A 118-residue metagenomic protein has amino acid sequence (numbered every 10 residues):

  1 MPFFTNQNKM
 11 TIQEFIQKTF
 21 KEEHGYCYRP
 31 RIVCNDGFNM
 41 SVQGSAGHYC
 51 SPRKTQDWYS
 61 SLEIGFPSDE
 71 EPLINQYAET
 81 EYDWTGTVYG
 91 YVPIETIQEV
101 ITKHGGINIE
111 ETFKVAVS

Functional and structural regions predicted by a protein language model:
M1-K9: Short, Lys/Arg-enriched N-terminal segments with co-localized hydrophobic residues within the first ~10-30 amino acids
F4-T5, I16, P67, K114: Compositionally biased, low-structure terminal segments
I12-F20: Short, Gly/Pro- and small/polar-rich lid/capping loops
K21-W58: Amphipathic, interaction-prone secondary-structure segments
G25, G37, G44-G47, G65 (+3 more regions): Residue-identity detector for glycine
I32, V42, I64-F66, I97 (+1 more regions): Generic structural hydrophobic/aromatic packing signal, biased to beta-strands
S45-G86: Acidic, aromatic-enriched beta-alpha/helix-loop junctions
E71, Q76-S118: Low-complexity intrinsically disordered segments
